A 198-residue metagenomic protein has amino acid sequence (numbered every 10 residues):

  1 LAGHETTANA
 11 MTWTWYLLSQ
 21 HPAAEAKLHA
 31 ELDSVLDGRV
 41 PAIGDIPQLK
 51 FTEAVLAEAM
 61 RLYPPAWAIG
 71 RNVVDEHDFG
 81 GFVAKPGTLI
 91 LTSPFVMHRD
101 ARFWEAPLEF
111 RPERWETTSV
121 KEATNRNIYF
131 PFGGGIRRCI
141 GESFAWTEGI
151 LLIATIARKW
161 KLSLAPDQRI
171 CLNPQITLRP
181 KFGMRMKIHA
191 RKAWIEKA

Functional and structural regions predicted by a protein language model:
T6-E31, E142-W160: Cytochrome P450 catalytic-core helices
Y16-A66, V73, G80-L89, E105-R111 (+3 more regions): Cytochrome P450 I-helix active-site segment
D33-P41, R138, S143-A198: Cytochrome P450 proximal C-terminal region
I69, H77, H98-D100, T118-S119 (+2 more regions): Flexible loop/turn segments at secondary-structure boundaries
T92-K121, K197: Conserved cytochrome P450 K-helix/beta-meander segment immediately N-terminal to the heme-binding cysteine loop
Y129-F132: Extracellular trypsin-like serine protease catalytic domains
